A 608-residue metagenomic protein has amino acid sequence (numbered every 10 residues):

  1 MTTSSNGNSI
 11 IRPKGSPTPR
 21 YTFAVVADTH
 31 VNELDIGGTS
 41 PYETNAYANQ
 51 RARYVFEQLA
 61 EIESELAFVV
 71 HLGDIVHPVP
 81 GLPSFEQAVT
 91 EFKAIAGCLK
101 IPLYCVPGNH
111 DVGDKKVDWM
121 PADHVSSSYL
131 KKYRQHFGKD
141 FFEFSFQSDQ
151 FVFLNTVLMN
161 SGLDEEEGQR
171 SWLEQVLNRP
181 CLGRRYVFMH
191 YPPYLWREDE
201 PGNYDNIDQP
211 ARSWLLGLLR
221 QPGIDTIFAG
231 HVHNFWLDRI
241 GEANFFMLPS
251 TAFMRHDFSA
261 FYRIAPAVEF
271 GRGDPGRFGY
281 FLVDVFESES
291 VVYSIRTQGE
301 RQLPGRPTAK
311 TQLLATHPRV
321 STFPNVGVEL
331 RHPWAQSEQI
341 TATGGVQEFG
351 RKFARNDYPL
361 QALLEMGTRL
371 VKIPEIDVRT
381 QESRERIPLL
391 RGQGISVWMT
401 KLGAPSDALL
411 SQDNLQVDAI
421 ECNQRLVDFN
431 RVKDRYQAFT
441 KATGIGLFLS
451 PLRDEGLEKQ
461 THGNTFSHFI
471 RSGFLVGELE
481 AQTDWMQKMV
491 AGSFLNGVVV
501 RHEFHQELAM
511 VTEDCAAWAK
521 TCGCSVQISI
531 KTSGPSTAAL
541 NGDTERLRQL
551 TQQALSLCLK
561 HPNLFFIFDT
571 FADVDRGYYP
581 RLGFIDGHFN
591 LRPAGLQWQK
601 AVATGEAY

Functional and structural regions predicted by a protein language model:
M1-P83: N-terminal active-site segment of His-dependent metallophosphoesterases
S4-G15, Y42-A46, P80-R184, D205 (+6 more regions): Extended active-site neighborhood of metal-dependent phosphoesterases/phosphodiesterases
P13-S16, V70, L82-Y104, K372-D418 (+2 more regions): Aromatic-lined substrate-binding rim segments of carbohydrate-active enzymes
V55-V70, G350-R379, L389, Q393-W398 (+2 more regions): Catalytic domains of carbohydrate-active enzymes, especially glycoside hydrolases
V152, F245-F246, G279-R369, I373-E385 (+1 more regions): Mature N-terminal, pre-catalytic/accessory segment of carbohydrate-active enzymes
E198, H256, F261, L449-F466 (+2 more regions): Active-site clefts of carbohydrate-active enzymes
F281-L282, E289-Y293, Q552-Y608: Aromatic- and carboxylate-lined catalytic core of secreted/periplasmic carbohydrate-active enzymes
R386-P388, Q393-T400, K433-P451, Q487-G542 (+5 more regions): Glycoside hydrolase catalytic-domain groove-lining segments
